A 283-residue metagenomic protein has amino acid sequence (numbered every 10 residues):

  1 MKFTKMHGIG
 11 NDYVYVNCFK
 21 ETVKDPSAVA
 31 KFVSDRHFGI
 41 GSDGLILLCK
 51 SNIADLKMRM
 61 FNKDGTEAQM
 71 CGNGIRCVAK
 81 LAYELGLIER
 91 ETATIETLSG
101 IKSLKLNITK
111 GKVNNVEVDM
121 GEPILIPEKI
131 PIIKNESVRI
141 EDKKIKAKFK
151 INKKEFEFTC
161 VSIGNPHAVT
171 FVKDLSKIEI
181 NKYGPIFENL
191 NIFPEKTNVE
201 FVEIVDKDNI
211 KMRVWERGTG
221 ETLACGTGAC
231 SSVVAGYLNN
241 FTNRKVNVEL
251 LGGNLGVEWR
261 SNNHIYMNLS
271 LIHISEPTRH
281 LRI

Functional and structural regions predicted by a protein language model:
M1-V14, C18-K20, V118, D142 (+2 more regions): N-terminal, positively charged, Ser/Thr/Ala/Gly-biased leader segments that form transit/presequence-like amphipathic
T4-N52, L190-F193: N-terminal beta-alpha supersecondary unit
A30, K50-T66, K146-E157, V205-G220: Short, hydrophobic/aliphatic alpha-helical segments
F38-K57, A168, Y183-W215, N254-V257: Conserved phosphate-donor
K63-F158, L223, V234-R260, Y266: Acidic, low-complexity central loop/insert segments
E141-K148, E157-T159, T170-N191: Anionic-ligand binding region
T227-A229: Helical hairpin unit composed of two closely spaced alpha helices linked by a short loop
I272-I283: Single conserved hydrophobic/aromatic residue that forms the stacking wall/gate of nucleotide- or nucleobase-binding
